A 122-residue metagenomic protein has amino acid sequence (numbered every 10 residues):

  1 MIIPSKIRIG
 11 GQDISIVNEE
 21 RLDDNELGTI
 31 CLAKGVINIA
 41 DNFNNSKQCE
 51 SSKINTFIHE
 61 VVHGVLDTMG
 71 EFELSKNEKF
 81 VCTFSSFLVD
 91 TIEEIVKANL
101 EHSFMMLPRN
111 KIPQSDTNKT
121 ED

Functional and structural regions predicted by a protein language model:
M1-S51, T68-D122: Metalloprotease/metallohydrolase-associated module, dominated by Zn2+-dependent proteases
N55-D67: Active-site recognition of the HExxH zinc-binding catalytic motif
